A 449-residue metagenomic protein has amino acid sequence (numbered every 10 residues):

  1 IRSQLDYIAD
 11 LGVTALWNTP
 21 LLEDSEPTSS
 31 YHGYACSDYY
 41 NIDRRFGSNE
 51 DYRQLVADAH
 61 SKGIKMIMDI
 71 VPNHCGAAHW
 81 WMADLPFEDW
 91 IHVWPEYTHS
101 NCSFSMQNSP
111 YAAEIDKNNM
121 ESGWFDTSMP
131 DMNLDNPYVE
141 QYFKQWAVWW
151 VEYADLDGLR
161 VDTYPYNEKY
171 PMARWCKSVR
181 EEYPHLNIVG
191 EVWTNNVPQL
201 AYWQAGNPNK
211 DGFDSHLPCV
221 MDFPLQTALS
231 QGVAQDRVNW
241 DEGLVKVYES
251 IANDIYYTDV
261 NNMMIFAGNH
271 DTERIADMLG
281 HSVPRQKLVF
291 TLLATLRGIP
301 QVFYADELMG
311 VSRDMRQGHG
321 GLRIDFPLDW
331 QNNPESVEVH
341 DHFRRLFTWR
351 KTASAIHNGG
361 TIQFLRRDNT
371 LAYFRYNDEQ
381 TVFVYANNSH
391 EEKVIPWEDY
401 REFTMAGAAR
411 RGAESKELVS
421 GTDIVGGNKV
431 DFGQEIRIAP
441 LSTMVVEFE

Functional and structural regions predicted by a protein language model:
I1, A35-N49, F125-E140, D157-Y166 (+3 more regions): The substrate-binding groove and active-site-proximal loops of carbohydrate-active enzymes, especially glycoside
I1-T14, N18-Y153, M172-E181, P198-Q199 (+3 more regions): Substrate-binding/active-site clefts of carbohydrate-active enzymes
R2-A15, E23, R297, V302 (+1 more regions): Carbohydrate-interacting/catalytic domains
G12-T14, K62-I64, D155-D157, Y183-L186 (+2 more regions): Short, well-ordered coil/turn segments that N-cap beta-strands
L16-N18, M66-M68, L159, I188-G190 (+2 more regions): Hydrophobic faces of well-ordered beta-strands that scaffold small-molecule active sites in alpha/beta enzyme cores
L22, D43-F46, P72-H74, P165 (+5 more regions): Short, flexible loop/turn elements at secondary-structure junctions
V56, H60, H74, M82 (+10 more regions): Active-site-proximal helices and loops of the catalytic beta/alpha 8
